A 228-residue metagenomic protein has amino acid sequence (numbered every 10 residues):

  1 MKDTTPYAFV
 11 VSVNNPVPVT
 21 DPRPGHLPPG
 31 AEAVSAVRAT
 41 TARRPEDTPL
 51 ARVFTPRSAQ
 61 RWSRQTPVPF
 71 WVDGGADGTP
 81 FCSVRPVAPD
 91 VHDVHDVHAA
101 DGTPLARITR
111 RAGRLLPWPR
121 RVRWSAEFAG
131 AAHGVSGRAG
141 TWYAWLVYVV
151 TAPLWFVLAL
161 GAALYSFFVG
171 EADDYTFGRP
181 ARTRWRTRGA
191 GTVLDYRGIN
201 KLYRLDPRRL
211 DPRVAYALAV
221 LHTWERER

Functional and structural regions predicted by a protein language model:
M1-L50, R111-R228: Low-complexity or membrane-interfacial segments used for flexible interactions
A31-T109: Short N-terminal edge-element motif at the start of the domain
